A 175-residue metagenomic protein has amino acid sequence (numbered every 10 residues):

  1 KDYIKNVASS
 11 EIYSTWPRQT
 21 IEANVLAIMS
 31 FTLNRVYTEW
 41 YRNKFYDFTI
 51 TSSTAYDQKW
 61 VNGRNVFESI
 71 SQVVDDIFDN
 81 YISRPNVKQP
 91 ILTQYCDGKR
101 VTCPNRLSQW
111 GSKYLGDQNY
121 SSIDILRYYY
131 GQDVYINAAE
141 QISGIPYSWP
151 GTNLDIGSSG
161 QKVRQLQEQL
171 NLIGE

Functional and structural regions predicted by a protein language model:
K1-E175: Conserved, single-site charged/polar hotspot
